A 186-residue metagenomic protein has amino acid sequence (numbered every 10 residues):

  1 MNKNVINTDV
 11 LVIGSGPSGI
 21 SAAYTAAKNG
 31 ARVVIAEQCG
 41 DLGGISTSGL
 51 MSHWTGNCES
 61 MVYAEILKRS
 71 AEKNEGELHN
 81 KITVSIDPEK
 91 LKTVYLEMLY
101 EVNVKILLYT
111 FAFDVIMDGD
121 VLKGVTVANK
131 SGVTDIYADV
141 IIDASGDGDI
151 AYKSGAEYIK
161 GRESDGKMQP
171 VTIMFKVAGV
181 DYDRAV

Functional and structural regions predicted by a protein language model:
K3-G16: Beta1/beta-strand and adjacent pyrophosphate-binding region of the FAD-binding site in flavoprotein oxidoreductases
I6-T8, S131-V140: Core beta-strand elements of the Rossmann-like FAD/NAD(P) dinucleotide-binding domain in flavoenzyme oxidoreductases
I13, I136-D147: Short hydrophobic core segments
S15, N129, S145, S154: Glycine-rich, N-terminal phosphate-binding loop of Rossmann-like dinucleotide-binding domains
G19: N-terminal Rossmann-fold NAD(P) dinucleotide-binding loop
T25, A31-R32, A36-V121, M168-Q169: Conserved N-terminal/central alpha/beta ligand/cofactor-binding core
I116-D135: Conserved beta-strand-loop-beta-strand element in the redox core of flavoprotein oxidoreductases
I150-V186: Rossmann-like dinucleotide-binding core of oxidoreductases
